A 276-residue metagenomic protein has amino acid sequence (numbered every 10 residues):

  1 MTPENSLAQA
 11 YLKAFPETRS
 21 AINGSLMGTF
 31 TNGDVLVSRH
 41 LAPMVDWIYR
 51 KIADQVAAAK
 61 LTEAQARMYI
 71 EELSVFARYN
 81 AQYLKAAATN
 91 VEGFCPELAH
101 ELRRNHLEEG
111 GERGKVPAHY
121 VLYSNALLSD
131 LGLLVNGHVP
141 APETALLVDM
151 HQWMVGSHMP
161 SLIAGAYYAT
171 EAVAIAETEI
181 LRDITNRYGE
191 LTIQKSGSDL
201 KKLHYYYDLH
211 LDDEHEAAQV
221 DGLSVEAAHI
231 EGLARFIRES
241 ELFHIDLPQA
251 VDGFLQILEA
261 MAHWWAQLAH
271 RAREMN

Functional and structural regions predicted by a protein language model:
M1-P16: Intrinsically disordered, low-structural-confidence terminal and linker regions
T2-N5, G222-N276: Acidic, carboxylate-rich catalytic segments that either coordinate divalent cations
K13-L26, G33-E63, N80-Y83: Short alpha-helical hairpin
T29-P43, H100-L211, E259, H263 (+1 more regions): Active-site-proximal alpha-helical scaffolds that flank and shape metal-associated catalytic sites
D54-T62, A81-R104, I184-Q194: Helix-loop segments that flank and shape redox-cofactor active sites
T62-I70, L247: Membrane-entry segments of alpha-helical transmembrane domains in multi-pass membrane proteins
V75-R78: Short, contiguous, well-structured surface segments enriched in hydrophobic/aromatic residues
H215-E216: Globin-like tetrapyrrole-binding proteins
